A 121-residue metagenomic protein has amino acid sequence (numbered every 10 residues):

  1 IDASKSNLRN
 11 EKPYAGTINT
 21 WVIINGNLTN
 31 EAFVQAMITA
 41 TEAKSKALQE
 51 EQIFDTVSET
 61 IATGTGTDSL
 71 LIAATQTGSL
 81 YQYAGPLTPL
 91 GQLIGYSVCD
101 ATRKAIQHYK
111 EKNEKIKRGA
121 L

Functional and structural regions predicted by a protein language model:
I1-L121: A structural signal for small-residue-enriched, beta-sheet-centric alpha/beta enzyme cores and oligomeric scaffold folds
